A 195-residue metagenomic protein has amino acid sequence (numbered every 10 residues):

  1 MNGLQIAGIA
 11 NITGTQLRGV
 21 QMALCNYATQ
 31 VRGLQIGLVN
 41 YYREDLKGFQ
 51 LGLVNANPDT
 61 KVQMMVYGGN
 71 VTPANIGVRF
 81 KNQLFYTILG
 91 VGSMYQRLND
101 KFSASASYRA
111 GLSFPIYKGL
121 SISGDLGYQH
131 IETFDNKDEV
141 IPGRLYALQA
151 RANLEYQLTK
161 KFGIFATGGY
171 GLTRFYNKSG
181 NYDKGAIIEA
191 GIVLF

Functional and structural regions predicted by a protein language model:
M1-L4, R18-G19, G33, S103-K118 (+2 more regions): Long, low-hydrophobicity, solvent-exposed regions enriched in small/turn-prone and acidic residues
M1-T60: Repetitive, compositionally biased segments used for assembly/scaffolding
N11-T13, Y27, Y41, P58-T60 (+3 more regions): Sequence/structural signature of outer-membrane beta-barrel proteins
Q16-R18, R32-L34, L46, Q83-T87 (+3 more regions): Repeated loop/turn-to-beta-strand initiation elements of outer-membrane beta-barrel proteins
R18, Q30-R32, K47, G68-A74 (+5 more regions): Residues that define the transmembrane beta-barrel architecture of outer-membrane proteins
L24, L38, L53, A74-F80 (+6 more regions): Residues on the lipid-exposed face of transmembrane beta-strands in outer-membrane beta-barrel proteins
E44, G48-F49, L53-N82: Long amphipathic alpha-helical protein-interaction segments
D125-Q149, N153: Outer membrane beta-barrel transmembrane domains
